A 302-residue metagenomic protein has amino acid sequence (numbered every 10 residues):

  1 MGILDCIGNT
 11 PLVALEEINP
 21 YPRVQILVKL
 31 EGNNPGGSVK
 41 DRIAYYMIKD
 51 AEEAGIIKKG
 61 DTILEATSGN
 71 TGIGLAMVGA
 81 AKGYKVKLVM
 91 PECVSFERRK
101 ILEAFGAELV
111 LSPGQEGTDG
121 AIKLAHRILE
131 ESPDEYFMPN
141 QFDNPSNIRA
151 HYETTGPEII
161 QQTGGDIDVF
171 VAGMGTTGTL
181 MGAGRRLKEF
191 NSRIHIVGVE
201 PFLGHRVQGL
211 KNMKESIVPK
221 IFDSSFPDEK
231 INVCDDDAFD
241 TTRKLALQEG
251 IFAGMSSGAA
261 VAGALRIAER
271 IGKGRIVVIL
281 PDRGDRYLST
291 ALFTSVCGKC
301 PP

Functional and structural regions predicted by a protein language model:
M1-P302: PLP-dependent amino-acid enzyme catalytic core
